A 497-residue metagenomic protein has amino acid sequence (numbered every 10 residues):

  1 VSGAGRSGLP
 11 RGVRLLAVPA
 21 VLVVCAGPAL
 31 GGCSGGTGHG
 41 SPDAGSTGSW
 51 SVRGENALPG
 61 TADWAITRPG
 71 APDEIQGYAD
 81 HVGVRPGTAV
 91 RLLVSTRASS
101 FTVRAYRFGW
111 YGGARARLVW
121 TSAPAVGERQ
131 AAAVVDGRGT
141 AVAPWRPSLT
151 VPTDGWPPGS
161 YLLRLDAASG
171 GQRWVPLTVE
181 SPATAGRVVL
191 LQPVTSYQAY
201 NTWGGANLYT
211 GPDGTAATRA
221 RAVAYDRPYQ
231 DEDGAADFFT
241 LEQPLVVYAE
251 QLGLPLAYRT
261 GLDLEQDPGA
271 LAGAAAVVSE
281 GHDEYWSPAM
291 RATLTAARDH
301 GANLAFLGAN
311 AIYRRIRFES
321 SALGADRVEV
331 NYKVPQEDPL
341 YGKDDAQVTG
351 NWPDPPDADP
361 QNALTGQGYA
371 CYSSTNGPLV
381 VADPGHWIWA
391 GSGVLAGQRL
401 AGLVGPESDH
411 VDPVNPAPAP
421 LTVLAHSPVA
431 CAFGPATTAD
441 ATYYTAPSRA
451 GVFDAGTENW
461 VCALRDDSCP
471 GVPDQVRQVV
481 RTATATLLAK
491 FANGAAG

Functional and structural regions predicted by a protein language model:
V1-A20: N-terminal export and membrane-targeting signals
A17-A29: Bacterial N-terminal signal peptides
A26-S46: C-terminal region of N-terminal signal peptides and the immediate post-cleavage residues of exported proteins
V52-E74: Proline/serine/threonine-rich low-complexity linkers at boundaries of modular beta-sandwich domains
Q76-Y111, A116-W120, P124-P176: Ligand-binding face of N-terminal immunoglobulin V-set domains in extracellular IgSF glycoproteins
S99-F101, A105-G109, A116, A123 (+1 more regions): Aromatic-Pro/Gly-enriched surface loop or interdomain linker that acts as a lid/target-recognition segment
Q130-V142, S148-P152, W156, G234-S320 (+2 more regions): Helical hinge/lid and interdomain linker segments adjacent to catalytic or ligand-binding clefts that mediate domain
R315, S321-G497: Long, C-terminal catalytic modules of enzymes
